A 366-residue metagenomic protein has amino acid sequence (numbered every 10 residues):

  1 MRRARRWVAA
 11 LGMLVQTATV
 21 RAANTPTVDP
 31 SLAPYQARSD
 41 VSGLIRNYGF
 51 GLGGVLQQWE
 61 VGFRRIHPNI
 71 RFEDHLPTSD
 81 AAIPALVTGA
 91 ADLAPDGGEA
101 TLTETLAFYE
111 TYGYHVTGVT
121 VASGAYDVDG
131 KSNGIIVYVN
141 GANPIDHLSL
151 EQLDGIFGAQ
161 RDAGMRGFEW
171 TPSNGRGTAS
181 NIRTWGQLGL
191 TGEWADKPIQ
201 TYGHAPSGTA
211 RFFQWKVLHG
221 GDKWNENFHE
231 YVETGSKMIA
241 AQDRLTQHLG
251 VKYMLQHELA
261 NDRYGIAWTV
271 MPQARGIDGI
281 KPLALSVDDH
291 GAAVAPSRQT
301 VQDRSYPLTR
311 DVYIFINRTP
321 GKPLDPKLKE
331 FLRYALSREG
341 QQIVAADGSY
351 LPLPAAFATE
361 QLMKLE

Functional and structural regions predicted by a protein language model:
M1-V8: Bacterial N-terminal signal peptides that target proteins for export
V8-Q16: Bacterial N-terminal signal peptides
A18-A22: Sec/Tat signal peptide C-region and signal peptidase I cleavage site
A23-E366: Flexible loop/hinge segments at secondary-structure junctions
